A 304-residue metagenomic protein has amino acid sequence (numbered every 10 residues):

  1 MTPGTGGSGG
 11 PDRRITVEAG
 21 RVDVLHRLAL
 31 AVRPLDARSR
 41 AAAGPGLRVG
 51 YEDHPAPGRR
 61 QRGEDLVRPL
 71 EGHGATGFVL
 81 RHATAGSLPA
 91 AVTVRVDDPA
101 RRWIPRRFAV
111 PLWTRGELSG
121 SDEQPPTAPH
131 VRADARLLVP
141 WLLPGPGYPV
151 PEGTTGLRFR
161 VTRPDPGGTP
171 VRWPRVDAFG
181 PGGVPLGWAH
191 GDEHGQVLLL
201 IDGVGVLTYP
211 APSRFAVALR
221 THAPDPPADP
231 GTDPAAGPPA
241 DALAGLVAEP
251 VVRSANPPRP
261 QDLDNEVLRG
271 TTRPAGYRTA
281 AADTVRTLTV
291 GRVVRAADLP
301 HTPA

Functional and structural regions predicted by a protein language model:
M1-A41, S119-P170, A189, A281-A304: Beta-strand-rich domain onsets/edges
A29, G44-R48, A91, G156-R158 (+2 more regions): Exposed beta-strand and adjacent loop surfaces of beta-rich binding modules that mediate intermolecular recognition
S39-H54, P166-G182: Short, ordered, surface-exposed loop/turn motifs in non-cytosolic proteins
A42-G46, D53-L80, V184-I201: Short, acidic Ser/Thr/Gly-rich low-complexity loop/linker segments typical of extracellular and cell-surface proteins
Y51-G58, P99, F179-V184, P224-P226: Change "in extracellular beta-sheet-rich domains … of secreted and cell-surface proteins" to "in beta-sheet-rich domains
A75-V131, L207-P258: A short, solvent-exposed loop/turn motif at the edges and junctions of modular extracellular/periplasmic domains
G167-H194, G203-G205, S213-R214: Short helix-loop boundary/capping segments
A240-A304: Hydrophilic extracytoplasmic domains
